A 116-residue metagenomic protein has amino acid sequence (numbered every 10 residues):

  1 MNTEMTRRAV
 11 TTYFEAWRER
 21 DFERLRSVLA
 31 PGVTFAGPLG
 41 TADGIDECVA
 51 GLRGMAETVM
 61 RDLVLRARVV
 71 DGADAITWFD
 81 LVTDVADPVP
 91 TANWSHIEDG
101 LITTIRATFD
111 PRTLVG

Functional and structural regions predicted by a protein language model:
M1-E23, S27, P31, G116: Short, low-complexity N-terminal intrinsically disordered segments enriched in polar/charged residues
Y13, R24-L25, V33, G44 (+4 more regions): Hydrophobic pocket/interface hotspot
F22-R24, A30-G72: A solvent-exposed, acidic/Ser-Thr-rich amphipathic alpha-helical stretch
R61-L63, D87-N93: Short, surface-exposed coil-to-beta transition loops
T77-D84: Short beta-strand segments that buttress and anchor functional surface loops
P90-G116: Short beta-strand edge/turn micro-motifs at domain boundaries
